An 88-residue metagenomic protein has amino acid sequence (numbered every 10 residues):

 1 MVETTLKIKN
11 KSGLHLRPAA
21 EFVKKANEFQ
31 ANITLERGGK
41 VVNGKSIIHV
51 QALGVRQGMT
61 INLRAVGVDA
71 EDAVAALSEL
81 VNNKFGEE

Functional and structural regions predicted by a protein language model:
M1-T5, T60-N62: Intrinsic-disorder/low-complexity, polar/charged segments enriched in Ser/Thr/Lys/Arg/Asp/Glu/Gln
E3, K7-K9, A73: Intrinsic disorder
K7-I48, A52-Q57, E87: Compact, glycine-rich, soluble single-domain proteins
A52-E88: C-terminal structural segments of small proteins and small subunits
